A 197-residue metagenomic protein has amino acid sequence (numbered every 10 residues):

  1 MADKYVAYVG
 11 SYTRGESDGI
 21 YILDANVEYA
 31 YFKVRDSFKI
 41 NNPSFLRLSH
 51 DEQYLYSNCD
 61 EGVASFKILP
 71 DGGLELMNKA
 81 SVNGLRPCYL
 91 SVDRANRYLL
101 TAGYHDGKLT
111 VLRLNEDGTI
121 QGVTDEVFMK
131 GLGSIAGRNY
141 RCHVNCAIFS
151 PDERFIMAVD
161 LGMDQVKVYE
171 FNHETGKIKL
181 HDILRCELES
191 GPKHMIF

Functional and structural regions predicted by a protein language model:
A2-D3, L48-E52, R94-N96, P151-D152: Residue-level detector of Asp-centered blade-edge/turn motifs that repeat once per structural unit in beta-propeller
Y12-R14, D60, Y104, L114 (+1 more regions): Short loop/turn segments immediately following the C-termini of beta-strands
E16, N42, R86, H143 (+1 more regions): Beta-rich catalytic cores
L23-Y29, F66-G73, L112-Q121, E170-K177: Short loop/turn segments immediately following beta-strands, especially the blade-tip and inter-blade linker loops
Y29-D36, G73-K79, I120-Q121, L132-G133 (+1 more regions): Blade-edge beta-strand/turn elements of extracellular beta-propeller and related beta-sheet repeat scaffolds
E75-C146: Asp-box/WD-like beta-propeller blade repeats and closely related beta-sheet repeat scaffolds
